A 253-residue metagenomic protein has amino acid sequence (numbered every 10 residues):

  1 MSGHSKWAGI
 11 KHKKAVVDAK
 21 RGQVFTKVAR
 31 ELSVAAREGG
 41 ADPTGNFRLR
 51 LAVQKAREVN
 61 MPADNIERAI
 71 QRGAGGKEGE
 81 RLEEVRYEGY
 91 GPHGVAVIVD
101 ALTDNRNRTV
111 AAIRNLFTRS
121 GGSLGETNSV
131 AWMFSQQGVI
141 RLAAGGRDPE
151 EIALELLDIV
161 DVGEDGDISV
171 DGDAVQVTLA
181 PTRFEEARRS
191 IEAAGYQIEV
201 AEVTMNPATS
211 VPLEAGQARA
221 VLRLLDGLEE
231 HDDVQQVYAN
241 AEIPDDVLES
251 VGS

Functional and structural regions predicted by a protein language model:
M1-L116, G121-G125, V130-V139, S253: N-terminal cationic and glycine-rich segments that engage phosphates or anionic surfaces
V139-S253: Positively charged, low-complexity, intrinsically disordered RNA-binding extensions
